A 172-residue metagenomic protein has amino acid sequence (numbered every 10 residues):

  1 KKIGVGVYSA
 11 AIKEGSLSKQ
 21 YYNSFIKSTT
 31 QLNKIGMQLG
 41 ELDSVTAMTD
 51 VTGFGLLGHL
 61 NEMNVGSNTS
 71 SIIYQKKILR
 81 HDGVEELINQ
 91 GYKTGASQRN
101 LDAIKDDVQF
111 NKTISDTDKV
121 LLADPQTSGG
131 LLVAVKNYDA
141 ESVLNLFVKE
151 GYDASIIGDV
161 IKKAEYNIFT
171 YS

Functional and structural regions predicted by a protein language model:
K1-S172: Helix-biased detector of long, well-ordered alpha-helical tracts
